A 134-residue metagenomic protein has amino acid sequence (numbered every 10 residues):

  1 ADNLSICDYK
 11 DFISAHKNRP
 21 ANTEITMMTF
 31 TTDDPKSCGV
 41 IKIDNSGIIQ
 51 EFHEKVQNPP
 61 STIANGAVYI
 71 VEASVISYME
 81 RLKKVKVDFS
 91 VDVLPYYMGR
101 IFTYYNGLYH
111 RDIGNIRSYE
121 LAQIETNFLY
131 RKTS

Functional and structural regions predicted by a protein language model:
A1, M27-T29, Y105: Short beta-strand segments
L4, I13-K17, D33-P35, I48-T133: Catalytic-core segments of class I nucleotidyltransferases/pyrophosphorylases that form NMP-activated intermediates
D8: Charge-lined substrate channels and their catalytic hotspots, especially those that engage the 3′ end of RNA
R19-A21, I43, Y97: Short, structurally constrained coil/turn elements that cap an alpha-helix or connect an alpha-helix to the following
P20-T31: A short, conserved acidic/glycine-rich loop-to-beta-strand motif that forms the donor nucleotide-sugar/metal
K42-I48: Short acidic-glycine loop/turn motifs at beta-strand connectors
